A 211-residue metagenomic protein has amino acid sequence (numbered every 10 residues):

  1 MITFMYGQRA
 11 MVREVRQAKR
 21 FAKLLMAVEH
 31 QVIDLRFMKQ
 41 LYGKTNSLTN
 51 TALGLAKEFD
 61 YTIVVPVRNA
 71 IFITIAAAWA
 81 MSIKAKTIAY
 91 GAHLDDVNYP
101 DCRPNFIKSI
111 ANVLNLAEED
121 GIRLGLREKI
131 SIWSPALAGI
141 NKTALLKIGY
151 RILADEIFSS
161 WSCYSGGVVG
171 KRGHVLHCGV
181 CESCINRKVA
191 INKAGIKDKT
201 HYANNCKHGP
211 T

Functional and structural regions predicted by a protein language model:
M1-L153, C184: ATP-dependent adenylation/nucleotidyltransferase module used to activate substrates
V15, R103-P104, G173, N205-H208: Short amphipathic alpha-helical patches
H30, H93, H174-H177, H201 (+1 more regions): Histidine (H) residue identity feature
A70, T74, S162-V189: Local cysteine-cluster metal-coordination motifs and their immediate loop/turn environment, predominantly Fe-S cluster
D96, I191-N192: Glycine-rich nucleotide phosphate-binding loop and flanking beta-alpha elements of Rossmann-like dinucleotide-binding
E118, N192-G195: Short amphipathic alpha-helical interaction/hinge segments
A154-S162: A short alpha-helix-loop-beta-strand transition element characteristic of N-terminal alpha/beta dinucleotide-binding
A194-T211: Short microdomains enriched in Cys/His and/or Lys/Arg
